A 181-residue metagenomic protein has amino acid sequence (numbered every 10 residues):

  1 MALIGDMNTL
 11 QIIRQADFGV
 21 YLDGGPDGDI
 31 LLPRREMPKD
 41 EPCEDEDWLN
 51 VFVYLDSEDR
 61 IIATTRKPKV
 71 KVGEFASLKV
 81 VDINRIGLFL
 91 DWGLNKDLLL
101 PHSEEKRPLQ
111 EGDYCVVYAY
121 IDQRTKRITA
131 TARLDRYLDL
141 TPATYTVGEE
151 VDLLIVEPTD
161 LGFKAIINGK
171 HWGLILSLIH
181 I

Functional and structural regions predicted by a protein language model:
M1-I4, D56-A76, E104-E105, T131-V147: Short boundary/loop segments of OB/S1/cold-shock single-stranded nucleic-acid-binding domains
M1-N50, L55: N-terminal, positively charged regions that mediate nucleic acid binding
L10-I12, E46-E58, L78-V80, D113-T125 (+1 more regions): Flexible glycine-rich surface loops and low-complexity tracts that mediate binding to linear polymers
F18-Y21, I86-F89, L161-K164: Short aromatic-glycine-enriched beta-strand elements
G28-R34, K96-S103, W172-S177: A short macromolecule-binding patch
P38-N50, K106-V117, T144-E149: Short nucleic-acid-contacting surface segments enriched for D/E, G, S/T with interspersed K/R
D59, P68-K96, E149, L154: Short, solvent-exposed interaction modules
I179-I181: Conserved small/polar residues in nucleotide/adenosyl-binding loops
